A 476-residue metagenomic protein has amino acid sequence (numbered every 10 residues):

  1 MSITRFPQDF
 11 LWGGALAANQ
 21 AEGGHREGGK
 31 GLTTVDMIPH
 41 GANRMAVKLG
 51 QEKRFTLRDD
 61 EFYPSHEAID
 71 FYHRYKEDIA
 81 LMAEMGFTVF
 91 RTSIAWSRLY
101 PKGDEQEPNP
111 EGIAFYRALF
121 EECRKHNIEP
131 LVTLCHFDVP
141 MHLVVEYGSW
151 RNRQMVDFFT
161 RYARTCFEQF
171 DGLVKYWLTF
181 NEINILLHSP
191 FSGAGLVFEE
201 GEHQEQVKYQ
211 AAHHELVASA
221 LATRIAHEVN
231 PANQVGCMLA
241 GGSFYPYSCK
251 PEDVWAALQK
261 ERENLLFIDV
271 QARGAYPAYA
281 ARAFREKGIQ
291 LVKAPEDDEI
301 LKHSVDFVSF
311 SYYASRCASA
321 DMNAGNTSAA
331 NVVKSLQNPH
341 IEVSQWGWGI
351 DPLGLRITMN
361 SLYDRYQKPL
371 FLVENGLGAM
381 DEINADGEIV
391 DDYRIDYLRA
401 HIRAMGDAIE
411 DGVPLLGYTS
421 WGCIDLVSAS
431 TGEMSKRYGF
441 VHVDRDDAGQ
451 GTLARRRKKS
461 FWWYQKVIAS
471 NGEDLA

Functional and structural regions predicted by a protein language model:
M1-D59, A83, K102-D104, I113-A476: Active-site region of glycoside hydrolase catalytic domains
D9-L11, Y72, V89: A common structural microfeature
D60-R74, R151-Q154: Active-site mouth loops of central-metabolism enzymes
E67-A80, P101, G112: Internal amphipathic alpha-helical repeat/solenoid segments
R74-A95, H303-V308: Catalytic domains of carbohydrate-active enzymes, especially glycoside hydrolases
T88, S97-L99, F137-V139: A short acidic, glycine/proline-enriched capping/turn motif at secondary-structure boundaries, especially helix N-cap
I94-P108: Glycine-rich, proline-tolerant flexible connector loops at the mouths of alpha/beta enzymes
